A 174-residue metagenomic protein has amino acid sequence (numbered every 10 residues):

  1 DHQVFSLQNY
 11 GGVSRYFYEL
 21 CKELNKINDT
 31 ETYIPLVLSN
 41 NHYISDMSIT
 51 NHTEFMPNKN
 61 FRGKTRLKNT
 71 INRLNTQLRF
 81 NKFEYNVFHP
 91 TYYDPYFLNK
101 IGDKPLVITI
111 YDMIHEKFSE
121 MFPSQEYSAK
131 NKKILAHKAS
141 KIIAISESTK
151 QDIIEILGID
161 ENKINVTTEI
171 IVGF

Functional and structural regions predicted by a protein language model:
D1-F174: Carbohydrate transferase catalytic cores enriched for Leloir-type hexosyltransferases
